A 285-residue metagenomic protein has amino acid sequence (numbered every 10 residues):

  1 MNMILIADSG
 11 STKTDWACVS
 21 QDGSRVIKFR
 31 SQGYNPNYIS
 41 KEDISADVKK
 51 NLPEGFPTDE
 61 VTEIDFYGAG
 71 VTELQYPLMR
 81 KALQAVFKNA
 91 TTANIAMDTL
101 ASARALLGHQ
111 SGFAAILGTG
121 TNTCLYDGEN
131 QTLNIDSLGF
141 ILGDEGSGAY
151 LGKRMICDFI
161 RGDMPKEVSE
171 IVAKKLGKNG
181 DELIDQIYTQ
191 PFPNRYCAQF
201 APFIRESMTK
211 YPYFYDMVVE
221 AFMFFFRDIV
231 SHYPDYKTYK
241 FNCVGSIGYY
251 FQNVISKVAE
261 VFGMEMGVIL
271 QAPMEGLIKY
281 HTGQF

Functional and structural regions predicted by a protein language model:
M1-E63, A82-V86, L106-F113, R154-F285: ATP-binding/phosphotransfer module of carbohydrate and carboxylate kinases, centering on a glycine-rich
A69, D98, S246: Cofactor-binding loop segments of dinucleotide-utilizing enzymes, especially the Rossmann-like FAD- and NAD(P)+-binding
T72-E167: Phosphate-binding/catalytic loop of phosphoryl-transfer enzymes
